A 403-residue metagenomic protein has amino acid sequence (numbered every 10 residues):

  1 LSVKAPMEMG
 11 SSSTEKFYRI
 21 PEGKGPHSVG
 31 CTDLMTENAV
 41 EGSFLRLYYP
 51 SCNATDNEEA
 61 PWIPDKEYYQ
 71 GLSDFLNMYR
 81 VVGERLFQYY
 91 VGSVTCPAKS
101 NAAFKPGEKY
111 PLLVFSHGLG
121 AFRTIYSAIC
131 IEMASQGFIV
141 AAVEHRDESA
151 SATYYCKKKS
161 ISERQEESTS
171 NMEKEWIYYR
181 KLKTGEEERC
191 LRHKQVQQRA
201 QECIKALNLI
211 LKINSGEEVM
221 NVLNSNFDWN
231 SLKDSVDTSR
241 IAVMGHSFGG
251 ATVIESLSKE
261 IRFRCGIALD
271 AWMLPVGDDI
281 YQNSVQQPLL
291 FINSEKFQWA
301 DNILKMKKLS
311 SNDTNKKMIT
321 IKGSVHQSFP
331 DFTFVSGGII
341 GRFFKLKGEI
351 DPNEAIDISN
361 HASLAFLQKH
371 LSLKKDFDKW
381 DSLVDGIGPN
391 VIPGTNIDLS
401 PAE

Functional and structural regions predicted by a protein language model:
S2-L113: Domain-level recognition of soluble alpha/beta enzyme cores, biased toward histidine phosphatases/phosphomutases
S2-M9, K16, A39, F332-E403: Alpha/beta-hydrolase-fold serine-hydrolase catalytic core, especially in secreted/extracellular enzymes
Y49, F115-L119, S247, S294-E295: Glycine-rich His-Gly loop
S51-K66, H145-C156, K316-S336: Short, solvent-exposed beta-strand-terminating loops
S93-Y110, F115-T153, Q298-A300: Short substrate-entry loop that stabilizes the transition state in hydrolases
G107, R264-F329: The feature captures the conserved acid-bearing segment of alpha/beta-hydrolase catalytic domains
I125, S135, D147-S149, T153-T238: Alpha/beta-hydrolase active-site loop
A206-N283: Primarily recognizes the serine-hydrolase "nucleophile elbow" in alpha/beta-hydrolase and SGNH/GDSL folds
